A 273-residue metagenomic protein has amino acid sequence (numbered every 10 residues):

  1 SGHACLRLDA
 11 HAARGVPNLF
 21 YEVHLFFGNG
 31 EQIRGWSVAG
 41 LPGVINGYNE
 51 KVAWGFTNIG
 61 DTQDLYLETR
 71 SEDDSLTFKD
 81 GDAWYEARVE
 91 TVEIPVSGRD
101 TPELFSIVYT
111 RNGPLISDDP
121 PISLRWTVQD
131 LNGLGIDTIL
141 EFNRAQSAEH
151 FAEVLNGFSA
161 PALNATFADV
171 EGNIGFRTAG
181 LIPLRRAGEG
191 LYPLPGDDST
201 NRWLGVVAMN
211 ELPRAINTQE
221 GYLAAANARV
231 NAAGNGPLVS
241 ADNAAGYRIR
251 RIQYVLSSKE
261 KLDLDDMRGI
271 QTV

Functional and structural regions predicted by a protein language model:
S1-V273: Mature extracytoplasmic enzyme cores
